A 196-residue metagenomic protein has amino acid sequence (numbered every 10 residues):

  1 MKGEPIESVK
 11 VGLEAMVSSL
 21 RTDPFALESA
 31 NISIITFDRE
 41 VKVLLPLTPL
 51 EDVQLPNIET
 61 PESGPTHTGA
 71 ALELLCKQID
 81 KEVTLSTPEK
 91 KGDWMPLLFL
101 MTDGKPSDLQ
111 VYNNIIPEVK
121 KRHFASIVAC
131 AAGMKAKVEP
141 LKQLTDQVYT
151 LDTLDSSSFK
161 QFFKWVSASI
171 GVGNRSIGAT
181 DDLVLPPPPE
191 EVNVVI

Functional and structural regions predicted by a protein language model:
M1-L45, L97-M101, A132: Von Willebrand factor
E7, S86, G104-Q143: VWA/integrin I-like adhesion module and closely mimicked acidic/polar interface patches used
L13-R21, L74-T84, N113-I116: Short, well-ordered amphipathic alpha-helices
S18, S86-K90, N193: P-loop NTP-binding core
E28-I58, V138-L144: Short beta-strand-loop
K42, V53-W94, S126-P140, L151-Q161 (+1 more regions): Von Willebrand factor
M134-L185, P189, V195-I196: Von Willebrand factor A/integrin I-like adhesion domains
